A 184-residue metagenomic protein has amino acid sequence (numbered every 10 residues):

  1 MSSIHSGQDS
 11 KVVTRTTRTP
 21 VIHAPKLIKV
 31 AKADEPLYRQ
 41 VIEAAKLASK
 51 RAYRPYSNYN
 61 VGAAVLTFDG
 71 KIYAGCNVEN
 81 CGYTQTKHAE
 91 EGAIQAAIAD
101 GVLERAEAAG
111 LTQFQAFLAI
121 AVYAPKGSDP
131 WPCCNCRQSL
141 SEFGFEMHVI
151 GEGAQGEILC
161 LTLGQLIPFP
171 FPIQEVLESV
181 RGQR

Functional and structural regions predicted by a protein language model:
M1-A44, P132-R184: Zinc-dependent deaminase
A31-E35, R54, E79-Y83: Short, surface-exposed loop/turn motifs that are enriched in glycine and acidic residues and include a nearby proline
I42-P55: Beta-lactamase-like hydrolase cores
Y56-N58, K87: Short glycine/proline-enriched turns and hinge-like loops at secondary-structure junctions
N58-T67: Short beta-strand scaffold segments in enzyme catalytic cores
A74-V176: Zn2+-dependent cytidine deaminase-like catalytic core
